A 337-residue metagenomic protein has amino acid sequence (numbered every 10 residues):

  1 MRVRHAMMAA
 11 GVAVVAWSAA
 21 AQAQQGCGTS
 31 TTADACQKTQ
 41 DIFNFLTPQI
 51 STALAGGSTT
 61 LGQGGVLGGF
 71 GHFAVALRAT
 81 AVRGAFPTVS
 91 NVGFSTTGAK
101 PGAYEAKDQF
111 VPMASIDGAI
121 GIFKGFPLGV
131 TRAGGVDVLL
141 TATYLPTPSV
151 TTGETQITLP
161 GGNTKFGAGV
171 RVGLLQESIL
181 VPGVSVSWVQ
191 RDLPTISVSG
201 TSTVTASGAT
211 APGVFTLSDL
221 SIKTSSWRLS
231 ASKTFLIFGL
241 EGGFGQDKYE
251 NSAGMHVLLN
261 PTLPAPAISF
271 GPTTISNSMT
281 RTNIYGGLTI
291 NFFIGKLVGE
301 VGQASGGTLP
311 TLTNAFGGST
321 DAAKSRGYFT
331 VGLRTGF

Functional and structural regions predicted by a protein language model:
W17-A23: Sec/Tat signal peptide C-region and signal peptidase I cleavage site
Q24-F166, L175: Transmembrane beta-barrel domains of Gram-negative outer membranes and organellar outer membranes
F43-P48, F86-F110, L145-K165, R191-S226 (+3 more regions): Extracellular/periplasm-exposed beta-strand and loop segments of Gram-negative cell-envelope proteins, dominated by
G71-F73, P112-G118, T164-V172, K223-L229 (+4 more regions): Hydrophobic, lipid-facing positions within transmembrane beta-strands of outer-membrane proteins
F73-A79, G118, V138-A142, V170 (+5 more regions): Membrane-embedded beta-strand positions of outer-membrane beta-barrel proteins
A79-A85, I122, A142-P148, L174 (+6 more regions): Transmembrane beta-strands of outer-membrane beta-barrel pores
G125-L128, V136-V138, E177-V181, I237-L240 (+1 more regions): Repeated loop/turn-to-beta-strand initiation elements of outer-membrane beta-barrel proteins
L288-I290, K324-F337: Outer-membrane beta-barrel "beta-signal"
